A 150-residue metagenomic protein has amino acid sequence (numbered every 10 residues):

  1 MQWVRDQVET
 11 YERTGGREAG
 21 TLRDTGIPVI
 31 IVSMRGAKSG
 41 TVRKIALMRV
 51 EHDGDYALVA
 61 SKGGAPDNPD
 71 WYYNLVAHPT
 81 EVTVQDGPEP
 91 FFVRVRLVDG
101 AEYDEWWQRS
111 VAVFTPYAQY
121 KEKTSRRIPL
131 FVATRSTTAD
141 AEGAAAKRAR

Functional and structural regions predicted by a protein language model:
M1-T25, A146, R150: Extreme N-terminal tail/first-helix region
L22-G26, K121-S125: Short coil/turn segments at secondary-structure boundaries
G26-S61: Short beta-strand segments
V29, R127-L130: Short hydrophobic/aromatic beta-strand or adjacent loop that forms the aromatic wall/cage of a ligand/substrate-binding
S33, V132-T134: Short, well-ordered beta-strand micro-motif
K62-Y117, K123-R127, R135-T137: Short, structured beta-strand-loop surface elements
S136-R150: Generic C-terminal helix-cap and adjacent flexible tail
